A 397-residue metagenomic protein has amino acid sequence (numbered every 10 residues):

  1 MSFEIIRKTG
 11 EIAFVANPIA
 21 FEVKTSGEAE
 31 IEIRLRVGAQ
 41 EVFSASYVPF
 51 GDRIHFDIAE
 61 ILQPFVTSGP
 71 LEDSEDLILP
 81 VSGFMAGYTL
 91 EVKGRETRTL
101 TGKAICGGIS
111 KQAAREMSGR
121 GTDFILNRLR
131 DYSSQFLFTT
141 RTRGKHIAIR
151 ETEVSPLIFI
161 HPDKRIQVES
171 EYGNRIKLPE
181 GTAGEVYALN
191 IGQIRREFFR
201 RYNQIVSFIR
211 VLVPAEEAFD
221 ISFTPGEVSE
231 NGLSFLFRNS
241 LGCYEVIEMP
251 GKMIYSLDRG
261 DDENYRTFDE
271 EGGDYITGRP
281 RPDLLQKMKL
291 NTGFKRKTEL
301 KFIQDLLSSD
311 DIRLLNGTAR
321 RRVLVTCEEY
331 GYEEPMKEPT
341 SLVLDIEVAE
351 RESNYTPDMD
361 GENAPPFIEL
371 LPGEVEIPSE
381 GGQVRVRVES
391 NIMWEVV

Functional and structural regions predicted by a protein language model:
M1-E227: Preference for solvent-exposed, low-hydrophobicity sequence contexts
S2-I12, N17-A20, P156-L157, H161 (+2 more regions): Extracellular/virion structural assembly segments
L90, L344-V348, V388: Short beta-strand element of the conserved SAM-dependent methyltransferase core
E96-L100, G108, R238-S240, R281 (+3 more regions): Residue-level signal for the start and early helices of compact helical domains
T101, R175, V186, A218-S222 (+5 more regions): Well-ordered beta-strand positions in beta-sheet-rich domains
L129, Q135-T142, M253, F294 (+2 more regions): A broadly conserved detector of short glycine/acidic/proline-rich loop/turn motifs that flank catalytic sites and bind
P365-V397: Extracellular lectin-like interaction modules
